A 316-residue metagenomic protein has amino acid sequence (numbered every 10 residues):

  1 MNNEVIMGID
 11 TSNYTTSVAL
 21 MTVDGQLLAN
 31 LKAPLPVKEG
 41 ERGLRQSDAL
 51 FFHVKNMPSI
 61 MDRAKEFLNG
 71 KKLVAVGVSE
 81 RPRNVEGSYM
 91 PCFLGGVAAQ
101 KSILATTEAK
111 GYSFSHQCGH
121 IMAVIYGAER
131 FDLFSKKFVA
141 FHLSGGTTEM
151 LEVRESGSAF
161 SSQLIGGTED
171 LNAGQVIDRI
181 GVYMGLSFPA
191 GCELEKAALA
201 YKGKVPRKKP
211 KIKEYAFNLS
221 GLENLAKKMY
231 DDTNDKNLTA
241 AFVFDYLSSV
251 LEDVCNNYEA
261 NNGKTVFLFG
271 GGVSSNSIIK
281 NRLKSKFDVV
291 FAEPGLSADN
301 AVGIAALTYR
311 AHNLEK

Functional and structural regions predicted by a protein language model:
M1-E4, A109, S113-F138, L307: Conserved phosphate-binding catalytic cores of ATP/NTP-utilizing and phosphoryl-transfer enzymes
N2-E4, G8-S12, A19, L28-N30 (+4 more regions): A short helix-loop
S17-E80, M229: Conserved active-site "lid/cap" helical segment
D62-K101, A105: Short beta-strand-loop/turn "lid" adjacent to the catalytic site in phosphate-handling enzymes
V78-R81, S144-G146, L268-N276: Glycine-rich beta-strand-to-loop/alpha-helix junction loops that act as flexible
M90-G95, G111-G119, F141-L143, T168-L171 (+2 more regions): Active-site nucleophile and cofactor-binding loops and adjacent substrate-binding regions of central metabolic enzymes
H120-A123, A292-K316: Glycine-rich phosphate-binding/hydrolytic loop that grips phosphoryl groups
C192-F267, V273-K284, D288-F291, Y309-K316: A contiguous, well-structured pocket-lining segment that forms one wall/lid of small-molecule binding clefts in soluble
